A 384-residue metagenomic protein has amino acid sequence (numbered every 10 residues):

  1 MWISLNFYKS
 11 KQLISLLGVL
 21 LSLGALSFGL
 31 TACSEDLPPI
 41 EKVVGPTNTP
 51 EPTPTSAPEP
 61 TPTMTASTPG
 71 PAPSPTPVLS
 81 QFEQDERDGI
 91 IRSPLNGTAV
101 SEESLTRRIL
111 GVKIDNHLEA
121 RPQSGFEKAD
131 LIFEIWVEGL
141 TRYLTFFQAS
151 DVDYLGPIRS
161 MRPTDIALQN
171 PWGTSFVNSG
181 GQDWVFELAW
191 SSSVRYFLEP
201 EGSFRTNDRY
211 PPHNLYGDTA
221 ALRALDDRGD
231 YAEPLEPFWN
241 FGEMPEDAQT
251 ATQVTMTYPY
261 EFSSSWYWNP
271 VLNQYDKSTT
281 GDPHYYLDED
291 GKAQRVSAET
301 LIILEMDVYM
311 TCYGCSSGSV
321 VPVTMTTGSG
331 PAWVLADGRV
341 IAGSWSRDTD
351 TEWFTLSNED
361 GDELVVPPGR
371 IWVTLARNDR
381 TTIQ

Functional and structural regions predicted by a protein language model:
M1-S10: N-terminal secretory signal peptides that target proteins for export/translocation
I3, S34, Y313-S316: Secreted/luminal cysteine- and crosslink-motif detector
K11-G24: Sec-dependent N-terminal signal peptides
G24, D36-P38, Q123: Short N-terminal micro-motifs specific to bacterial/archaeal maturation and metal-cluster initiation sites
G29-A32: C-terminal motif of bacterial Sec signal peptides marking the signal peptidase cleavage site
E35-R87, T98, E102: Ser/Thr-rich, Proline-interspersed low-complexity disordered segments
G70, P75-F133, E138-Q384: A surface/extracellular/periplasmic glyco- and lipid-processing/surface-interacting theme
